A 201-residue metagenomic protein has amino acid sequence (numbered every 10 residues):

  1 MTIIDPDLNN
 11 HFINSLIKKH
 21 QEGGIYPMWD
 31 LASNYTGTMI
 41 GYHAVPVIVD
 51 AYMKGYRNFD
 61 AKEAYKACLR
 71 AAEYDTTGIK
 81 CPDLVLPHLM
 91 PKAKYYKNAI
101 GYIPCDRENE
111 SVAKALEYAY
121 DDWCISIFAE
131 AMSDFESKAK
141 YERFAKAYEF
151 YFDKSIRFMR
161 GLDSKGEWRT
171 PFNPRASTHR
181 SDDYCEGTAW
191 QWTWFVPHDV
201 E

Functional and structural regions predicted by a protein language model:
M1-A129, E142, W192-V200: Aromatic-rich carbohydrate-recognition surfaces in CAZymes
P27, S126, A131-E201: Catalytic cores of carbohydrate-active enzymes
